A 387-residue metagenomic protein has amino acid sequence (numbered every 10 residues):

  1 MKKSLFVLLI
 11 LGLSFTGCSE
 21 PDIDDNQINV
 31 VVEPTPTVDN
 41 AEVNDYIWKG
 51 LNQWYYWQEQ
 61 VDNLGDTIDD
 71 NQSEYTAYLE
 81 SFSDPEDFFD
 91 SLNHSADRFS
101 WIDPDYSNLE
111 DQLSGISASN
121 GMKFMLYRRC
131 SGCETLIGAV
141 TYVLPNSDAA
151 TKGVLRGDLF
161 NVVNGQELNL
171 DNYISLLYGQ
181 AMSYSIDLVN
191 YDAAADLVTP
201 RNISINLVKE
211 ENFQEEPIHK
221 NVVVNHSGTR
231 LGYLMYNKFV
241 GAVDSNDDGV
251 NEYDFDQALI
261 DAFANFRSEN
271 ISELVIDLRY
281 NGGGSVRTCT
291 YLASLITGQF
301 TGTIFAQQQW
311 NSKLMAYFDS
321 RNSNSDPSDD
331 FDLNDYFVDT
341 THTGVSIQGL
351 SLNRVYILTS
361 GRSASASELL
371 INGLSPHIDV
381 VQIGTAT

Functional and structural regions predicted by a protein language model:
K2-L8: Sec-dependent signal peptide recognition, specifically the positively charged N-region followed immediately by
L5, E273-I276: A structural preference for short, pocket-lining loop segments at secondary-structure junctions
S14-G17: C-terminal motif of bacterial Sec signal peptides marking the signal peptidase cleavage site
S19-L274, L295-G302: Flexible, low-complexity junctional segments that flank or bridge functional domains
Y56-I68, L278, G302-W310, G344-Q348 (+1 more regions): Surface-exposed patches in mature extracellular/periplasmic domains of secreted proteins
V286-R354: Gly/Ser/Thr-rich loop/hinge elements
R362-A364, H377-T387: Short, well-structured beta-strand/strand-turn elements
